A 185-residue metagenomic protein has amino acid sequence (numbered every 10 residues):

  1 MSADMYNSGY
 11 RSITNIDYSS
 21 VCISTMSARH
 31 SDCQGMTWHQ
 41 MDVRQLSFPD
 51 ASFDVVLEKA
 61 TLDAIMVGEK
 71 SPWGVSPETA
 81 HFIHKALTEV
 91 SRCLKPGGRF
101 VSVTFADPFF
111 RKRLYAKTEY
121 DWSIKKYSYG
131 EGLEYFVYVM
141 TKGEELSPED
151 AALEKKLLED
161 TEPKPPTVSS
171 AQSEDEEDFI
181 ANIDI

Functional and structural regions predicted by a protein language model:
M1-L46, H84-T88: Class I SAM-dependent methyltransferase SAM/SAH-binding core
Y10, P96-G98: A short helix->loop->beta-strand "cap" motif at the edges of active sites that frequently abuts
M36, S52-D54, T61: Local beta-strand N-terminus motif with an aromatic residue
M41-L57: A short acidic, Gly/Pro-enriched loop at the edge of an enzyme's catalytic core that lines a small-molecule cofactor
E58-L62, V67: A short beta-strand submotif of the Rossmann-like class I SAM-dependent methyltransferase core that lines
S71-P96: A short glycine-rich, Lys/Arg-flanked "PGG" loop and its adjoining helix->strand segment in the class I
A116-I185: Core SAM-dependent methyltransferase catalytic element
